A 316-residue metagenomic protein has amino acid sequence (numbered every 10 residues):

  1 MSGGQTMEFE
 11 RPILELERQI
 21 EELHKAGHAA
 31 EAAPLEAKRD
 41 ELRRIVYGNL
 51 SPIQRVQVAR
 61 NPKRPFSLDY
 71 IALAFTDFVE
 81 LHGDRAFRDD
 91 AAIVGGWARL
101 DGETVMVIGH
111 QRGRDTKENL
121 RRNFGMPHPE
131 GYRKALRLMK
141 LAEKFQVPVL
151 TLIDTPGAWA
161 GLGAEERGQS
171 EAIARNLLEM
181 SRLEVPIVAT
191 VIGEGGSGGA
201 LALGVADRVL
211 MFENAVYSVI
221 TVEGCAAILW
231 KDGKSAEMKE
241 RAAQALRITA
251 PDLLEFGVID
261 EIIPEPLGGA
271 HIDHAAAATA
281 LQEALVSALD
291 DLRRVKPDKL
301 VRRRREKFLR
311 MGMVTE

Functional and structural regions predicted by a protein language model:
M1-T104, A275, T279-E316: Intrinsically disordered, low-complexity segments enriched in small/flexible residues
R11, P62-D69, D89, I93 (+7 more regions): Charged, alpha-helix-enriched surfaces in structured cytosolic catalytic cores of large nucleotide-utilizing machines
L16, S51, V107, D154 (+3 more regions): Terminal peptide-recognition signature
V56-A59, L120-F124, G268-H271: Short hinge/gating elements
P65-S67, D115-K117, W159-G161: Short active-site-adjacent helix-start/loop capping segments
D77, F87-D89, G95, L100-L152 (+1 more regions): Glycine-rich beta-alpha loop segments
I153-V286, R294: Conserved catalytic cores of soluble enzyme domains, especially glycine-rich substrate-binding beta-alpha loops
